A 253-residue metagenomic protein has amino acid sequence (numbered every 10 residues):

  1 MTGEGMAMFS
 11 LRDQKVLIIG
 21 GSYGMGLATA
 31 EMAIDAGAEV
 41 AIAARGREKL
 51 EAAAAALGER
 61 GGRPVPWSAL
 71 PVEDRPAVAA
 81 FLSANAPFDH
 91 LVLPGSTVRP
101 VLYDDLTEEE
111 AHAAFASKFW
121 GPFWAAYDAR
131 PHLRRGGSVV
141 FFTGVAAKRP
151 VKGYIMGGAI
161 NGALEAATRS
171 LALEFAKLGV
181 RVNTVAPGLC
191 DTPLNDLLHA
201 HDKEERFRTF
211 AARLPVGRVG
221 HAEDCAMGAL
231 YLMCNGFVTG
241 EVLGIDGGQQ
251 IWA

Functional and structural regions predicted by a protein language model:
S22-G24: Conserved glycine-rich cofactor-binding loop
A38-A52: Conserved glycine-rich Rossmann-like NAD(P)H-binding loop of the short-chain dehydrogenase/reductase
E59-P76: Rossmann-fold cofactor-recognition segment
L102-Y103, E110-F115, R206, F210: Substrate-binding pocket helix/loop in short-chain dehydrogenase/reductase
A114-F115, F119, F123-A125, S138-K177 (+1 more regions): Catalytic loop of short-chain dehydrogenase/reductase
E165, A172-D191, V238-I245: Conserved Rossmann-fold SDR core element
K177, L189-R213: A glycine/serine/threonine-rich, flexible loop-to-helix segment that serves as the NAD(P) cofactor-binding "lid"
R218-I245, Q250: C-terminal substrate-recognition "lid" of short-chain dehydrogenase/reductases
